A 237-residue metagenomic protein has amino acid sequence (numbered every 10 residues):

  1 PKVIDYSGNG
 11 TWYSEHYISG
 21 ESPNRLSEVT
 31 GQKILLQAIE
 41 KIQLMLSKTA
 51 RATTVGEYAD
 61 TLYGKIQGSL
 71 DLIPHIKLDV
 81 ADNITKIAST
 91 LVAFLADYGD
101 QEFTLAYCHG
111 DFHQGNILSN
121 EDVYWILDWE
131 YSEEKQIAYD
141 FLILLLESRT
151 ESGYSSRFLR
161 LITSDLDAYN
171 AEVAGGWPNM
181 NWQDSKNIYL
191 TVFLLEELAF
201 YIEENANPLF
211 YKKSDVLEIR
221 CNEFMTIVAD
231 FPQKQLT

Functional and structural regions predicted by a protein language model:
P1, E21-L62, T90-E102, A106: Conserved kinase catalytic-core helix
P1-S7: Conserved HxN/HPN-centered segment at the entrance to the catalytic loop of eukaryotic protein kinase-like domains
D5, S14-Y17, L118-S119: Conserved hydrophobic "DFG−1" position in protein kinase catalytic cores
N9-G31, L44-K48, Q67-H75, L195-F210: A glycine-centered beta->alpha junction motif in the catalytic cores of kinase/phosphotransferase enzymes
W12, Q37, I143-L146, I162-T237: Helix-rich C-terminal or lid/interface subdomains of diverse kinases
H75, D79-D82, K86-T90: Long, charge-rich alpha-helical interaction segments
L95-Y139: Active-site acidic catalytic loop and adjacent metal/ATP-binding pocket of ATP-dependent phosphoryl transfer enzymes
D122-S164: Active-site Asp-x-Gly
